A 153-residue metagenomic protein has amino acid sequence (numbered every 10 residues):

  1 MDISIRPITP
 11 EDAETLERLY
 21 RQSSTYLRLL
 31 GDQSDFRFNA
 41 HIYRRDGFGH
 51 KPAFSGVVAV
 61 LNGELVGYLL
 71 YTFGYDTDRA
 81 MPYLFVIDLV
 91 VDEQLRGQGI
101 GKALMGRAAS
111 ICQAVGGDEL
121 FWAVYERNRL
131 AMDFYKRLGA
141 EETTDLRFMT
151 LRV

Functional and structural regions predicted by a protein language model:
S4-R18: A short beta-loop-alpha structural element at the N-terminal edge of CoA-dependent acyl/N-acetyltransferase catalytic
R21-R45: Conserved GNAT-fold acetyl-CoA-binding loop/helix
R45-V57: A short helix-loop-beta-strand connector motif used in the catalytic cores of GNAT acetyltransferases and, in some
V58, E64-F73, F85: Conserved beta-strand in the GNAT
V91, G97-S110, R137: Conserved acetyl-CoA-binding loop-helix of GNAT-fold acetyltransferases
R96, F121-A131, T150-V153: Conserved beta-strand-loop-alpha-helix junction that forms the acyl-donor binding cleft
K102, E126-D145: Conserved active-site alpha-helix within GNAT-family acetyltransferase domains
Q113-A123: Conserved GNAT acetyl-CoA-binding A-motif
